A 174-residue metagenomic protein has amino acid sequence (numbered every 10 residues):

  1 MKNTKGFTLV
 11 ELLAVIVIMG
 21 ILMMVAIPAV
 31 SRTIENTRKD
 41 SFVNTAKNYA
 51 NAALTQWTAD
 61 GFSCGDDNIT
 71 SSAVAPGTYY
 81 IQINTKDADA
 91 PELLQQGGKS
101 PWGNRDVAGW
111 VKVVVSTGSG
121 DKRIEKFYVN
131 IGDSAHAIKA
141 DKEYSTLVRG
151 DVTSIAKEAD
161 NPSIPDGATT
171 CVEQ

Functional and structural regions predicted by a protein language model:
K2-T4, E173-Q174: Short hydrophobic/aromatic patches at helix-to-coil boundaries
N3, T37, A137-A140: Generic N-terminal leader/processing signal
N3-S31: N-terminal single-pass transmembrane signal-anchor helix
V30, T78, L93, I164-G167: Intrinsically disordered, low-complexity segments enriched in proline/serine/threonine
I34: DNA major-groove recognition helix of helix-turn-helix
R38-C64: Membrane-proximal N-terminal amphipathic helix
G61-Y144, V148, T153-S154, A159: Extracellular/periplasmic head regions of type IV pilus-like filament subunits
G150-Q174: Short, low-complexity, Pro/Ser/Thr/Gly-rich segments in the mature regions of secreted, periplasmic
